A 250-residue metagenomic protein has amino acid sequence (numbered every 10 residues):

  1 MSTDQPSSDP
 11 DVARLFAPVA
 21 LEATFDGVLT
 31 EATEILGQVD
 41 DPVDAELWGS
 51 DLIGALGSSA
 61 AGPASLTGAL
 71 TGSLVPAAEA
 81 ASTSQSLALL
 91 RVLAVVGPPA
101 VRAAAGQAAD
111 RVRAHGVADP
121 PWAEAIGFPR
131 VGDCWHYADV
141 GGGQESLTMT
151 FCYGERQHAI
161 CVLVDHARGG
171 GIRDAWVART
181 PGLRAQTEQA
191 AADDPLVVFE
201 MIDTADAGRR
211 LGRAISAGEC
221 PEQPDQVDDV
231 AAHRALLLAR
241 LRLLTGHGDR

Functional and structural regions predicted by a protein language model:
M1-R250: Non-catalytic terminal/accessory regions
